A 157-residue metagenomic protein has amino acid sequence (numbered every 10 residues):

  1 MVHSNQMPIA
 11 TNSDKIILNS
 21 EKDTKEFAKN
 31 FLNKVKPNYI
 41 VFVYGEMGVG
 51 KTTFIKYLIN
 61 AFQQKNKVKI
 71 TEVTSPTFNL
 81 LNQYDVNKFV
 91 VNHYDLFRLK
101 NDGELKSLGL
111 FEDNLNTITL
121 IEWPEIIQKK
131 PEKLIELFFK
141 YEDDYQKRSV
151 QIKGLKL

Functional and structural regions predicted by a protein language model:
V2-N30: N-terminal pre-Walker A segment at the start of P-loop NTPase domains
N5, N101-L105, F111-L157: Short phosphate-coordinating micro-motif centered on Lys-Gly-acidic
F31-N38: Phosphate-binding P-loop
V41-V43: Hydrophobic anchor at the beta1->P-loop junction of P-loop NTPases
E46: P-loop (Walker A) phosphate-binding loop of NTP-binding proteins
K51: Conserved lysine of the Walker
N60-E72, V86: Post-Walker A helix-loop "phosphate-sensing" segment adjacent to the P-loop in P-loop NTPases
V73-N92: AAA+/P-loop NTPase substrate/partner-engagement loops
